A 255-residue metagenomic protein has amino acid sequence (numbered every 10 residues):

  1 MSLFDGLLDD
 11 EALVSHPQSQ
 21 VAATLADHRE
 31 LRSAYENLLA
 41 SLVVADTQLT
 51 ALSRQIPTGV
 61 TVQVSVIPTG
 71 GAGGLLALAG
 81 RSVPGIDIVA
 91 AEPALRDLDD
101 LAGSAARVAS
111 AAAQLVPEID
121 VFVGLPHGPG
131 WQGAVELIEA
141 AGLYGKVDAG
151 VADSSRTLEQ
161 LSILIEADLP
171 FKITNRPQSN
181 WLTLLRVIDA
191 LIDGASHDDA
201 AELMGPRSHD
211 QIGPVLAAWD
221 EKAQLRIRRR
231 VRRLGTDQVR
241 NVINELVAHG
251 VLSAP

Functional and structural regions predicted by a protein language model:
M1-G103, R107-I119, V123, D189-P255: Alpha/beta catalytic barrel-like cores
G103-I163: Domain-core and long-helix interface of multi-subunit machines
A140-M204: Catalytic alpha/beta core domains of metabolic enzymes, predominantly
